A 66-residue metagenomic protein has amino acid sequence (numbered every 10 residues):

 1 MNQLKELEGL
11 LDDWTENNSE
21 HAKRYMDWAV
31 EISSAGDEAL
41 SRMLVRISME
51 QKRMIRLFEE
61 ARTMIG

Functional and structural regions predicted by a protein language model:
M1-W28: N-terminal acidic leader/helix
L4, M64-G66: Short, solvent-exposed, charged loop/turn and helix-capping segments that join or cap alpha-helices on peripheral
W28-M64: Short, charge-rich amphipathic interface segments used for partner binding and complex assembly
